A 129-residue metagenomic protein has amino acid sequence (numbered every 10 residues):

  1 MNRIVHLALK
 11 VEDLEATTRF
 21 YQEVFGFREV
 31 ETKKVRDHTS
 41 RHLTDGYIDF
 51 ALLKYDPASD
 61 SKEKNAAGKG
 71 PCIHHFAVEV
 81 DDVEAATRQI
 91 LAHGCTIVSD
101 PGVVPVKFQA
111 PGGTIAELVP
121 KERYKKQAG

Functional and structural regions predicted by a protein language model:
M1-A16, I73-V78, E122-G129: N-terminal beta-strand motif that seeds the catalytic metal site of vicinal oxygen chelate
A8-F50, V98, V104-K107: Core segments of cupin and vicinal oxygen chelate
D13, D82, A110: Acidic di-acidic motifs
V30, H42, T87-G129: Vicinal oxygen chelate
D37-H38, S59-K64, K125-Q127: A short, acidic/glycine-rich surface segment
G46-F50, D56-S59, D82-E84: Short, charged/polar surface micro-motifs in flexible loops or helix N-caps
A66-G68, I97: Short Gly/Pro-enriched turn/cap motifs at secondary-structure boundaries
K69-I90: Mid-chain, well-packed structural core segment of small domains
